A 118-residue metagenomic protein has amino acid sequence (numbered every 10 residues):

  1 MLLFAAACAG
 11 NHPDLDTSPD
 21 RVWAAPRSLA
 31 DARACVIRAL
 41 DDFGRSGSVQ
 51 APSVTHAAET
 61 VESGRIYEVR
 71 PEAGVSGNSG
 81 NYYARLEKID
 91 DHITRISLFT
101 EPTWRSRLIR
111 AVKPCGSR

Functional and structural regions predicted by a protein language model:
L2-V22: Bacterial Sec signal peptide processing site at the extreme N-terminus
P19-R27, R95-P102: Second-shell loop/turn segments in exported
V22-G64: Post-signal-peptide N-terminal segment of Sec-exported extracytoplasmic proteins
L29, R33, I37, Y83 (+1 more regions): Extracytoplasmic/secreted envelope proteins and their assembly/folding machinery, especially bacterial periplasmic
G47-V49, E62-R65, E72, G80 (+2 more regions): Surface-exposed, polar/charged interaction patches used for macromolecular assembly or partner binding
E59-I96: Mid-chain, structured segments of secreted extracytoplasmic proteins
I93-R118: C-terminal partner/receptor-binding element of secreted or periplasmic proteins
